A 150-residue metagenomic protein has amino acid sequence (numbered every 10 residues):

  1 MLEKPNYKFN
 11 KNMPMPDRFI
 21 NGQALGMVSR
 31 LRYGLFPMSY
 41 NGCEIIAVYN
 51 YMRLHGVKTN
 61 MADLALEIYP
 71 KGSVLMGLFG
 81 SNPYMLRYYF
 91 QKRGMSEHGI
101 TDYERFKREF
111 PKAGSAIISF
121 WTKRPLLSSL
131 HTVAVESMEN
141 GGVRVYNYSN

Functional and structural regions predicted by a protein language model:
M1-L75: Active-site-adjacent structural segments surrounding the nucleophilic cysteine of cysteine proteases and isopeptidases
R53-N150: Conserved active-site-adjacent core of cysteine acyl-enzyme catalytic domains
